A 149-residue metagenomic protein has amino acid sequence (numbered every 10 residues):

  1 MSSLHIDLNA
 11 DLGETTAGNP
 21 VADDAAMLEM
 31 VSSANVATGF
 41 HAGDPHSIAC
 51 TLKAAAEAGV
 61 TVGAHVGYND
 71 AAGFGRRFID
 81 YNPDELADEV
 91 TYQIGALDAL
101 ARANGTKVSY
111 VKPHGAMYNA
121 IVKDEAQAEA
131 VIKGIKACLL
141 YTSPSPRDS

Functional and structural regions predicted by a protein language model:
L4-I6, S32, A58-V60, T106-S109 (+1 more regions): Short, well-ordered coil/turn segments that N-cap beta-strands
I6-A10, A34-V36, V62-A64, P113: Hydrophobic faces of well-ordered beta-strands that scaffold small-molecule active sites in alpha/beta enzyme cores
D11-T15, A37-H41, G67-A71, A116-Y118: Active-site beta-loop-alpha junctions enriched in small/polar residues
A17-I48: A short alpha/beta connector and helix-capping loop motif
A26-E29, T51-T61: Acidic (Asp/Glu)-rich catalytic clusters
A72-A103: Glycine/small-residue-rich loop that forms an oxyanion/phosphate-binding "nest" at active or ligand-binding sites
D124-A130: Charged helix-capping and loop-helix junction motifs
Y141-D148: Conserved small/polar residues in nucleotide/adenosyl-binding loops
